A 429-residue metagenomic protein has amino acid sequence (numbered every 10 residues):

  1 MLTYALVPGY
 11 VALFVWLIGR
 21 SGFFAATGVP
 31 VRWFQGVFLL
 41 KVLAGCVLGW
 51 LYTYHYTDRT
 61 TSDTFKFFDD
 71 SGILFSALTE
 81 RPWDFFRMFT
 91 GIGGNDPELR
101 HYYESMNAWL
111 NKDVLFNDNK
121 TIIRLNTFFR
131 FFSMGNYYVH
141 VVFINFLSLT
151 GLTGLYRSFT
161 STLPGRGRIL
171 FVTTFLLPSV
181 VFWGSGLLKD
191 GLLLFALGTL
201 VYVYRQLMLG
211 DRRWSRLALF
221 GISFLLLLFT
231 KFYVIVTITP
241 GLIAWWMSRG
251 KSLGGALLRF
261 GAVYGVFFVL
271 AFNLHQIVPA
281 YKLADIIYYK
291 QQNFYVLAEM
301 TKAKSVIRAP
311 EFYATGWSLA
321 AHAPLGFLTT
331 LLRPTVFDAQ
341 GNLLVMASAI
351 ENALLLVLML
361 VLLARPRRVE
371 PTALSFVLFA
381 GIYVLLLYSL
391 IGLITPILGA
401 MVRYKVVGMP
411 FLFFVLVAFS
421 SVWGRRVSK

Functional and structural regions predicted by a protein language model:
F14-L17, G151-G154, G326, T330-F337 (+2 more regions): Hydrophobic, aromatic-rich transmembrane alpha-helices and their immediate juxtamembrane boundary segments
I18-S21, F128, V139-T162, V357-V361: Transmembrane-helix motifs of polytopic, lipid-linked glycan transferases
F23-F24, S161, D211-S215, V361-I382: Membrane-interface helix-loop-helix junctions at transmembrane boundaries of multi-pass membrane enzymes, predominantly
F38, L219, P371-L393: Transmembrane alpha-helix segments characteristic of polytopic inner-membrane glycan-assembly/cell-envelope
Y52-D70, T79-Y103, V114-L125, A323 (+1 more regions): Extracytoplasmic catalytic/substrate-binding loops of multi-pass membrane glycan-assembly enzymes
M134, Y138, L155-L176: Transmembrane-helix signature of polytopic, membrane-embedded enzymes that assemble or transfer cell-envelope glycans
G186-K189, L193: Short acidic/glycine- and proline-prone juxtamembrane loop motifs at membrane-interface regions of multi-pass membrane
L219, S223-E351: Alpha-helical transmembrane segments and terminal signal-anchor/GPI-anchor hydrophobic tails, characterized by long
